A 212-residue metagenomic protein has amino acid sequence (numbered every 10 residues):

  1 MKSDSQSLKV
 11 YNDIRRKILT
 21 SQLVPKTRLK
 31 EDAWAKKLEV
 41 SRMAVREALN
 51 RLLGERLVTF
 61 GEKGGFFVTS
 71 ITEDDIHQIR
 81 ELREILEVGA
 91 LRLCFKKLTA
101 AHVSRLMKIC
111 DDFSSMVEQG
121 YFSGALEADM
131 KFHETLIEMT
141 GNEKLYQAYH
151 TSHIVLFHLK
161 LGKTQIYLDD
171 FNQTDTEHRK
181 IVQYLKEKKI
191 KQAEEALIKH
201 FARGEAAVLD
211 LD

Functional and structural regions predicted by a protein language model:
M1-K96, A101, K144, E194 (+1 more regions): Short linear motifs at protein or domain termini
I18, C94, V117, T140 (+1 more regions): Hydrophobic residues in alpha-helical segments
I71-H77, C94-L98, M116-Y121, G162-L168: A ubiquitous short alpha-helical element
D75, T99-H102, Y121-A125, G141 (+3 more regions): Residue-level recognition of alpha-helical structural elements
I79, L106, A125, D129 (+5 more regions): Hydrophobic packing residues in well-ordered alpha-helices of helical domains and bundles
L82-L98, M130-L168, G204-A207: Hydrophobic, amphipathic alpha-helical faces that serve as interaction scaffolds
M107-S114, Q119, I154, L161-D212: C-terminal all-alpha effector/ligand-binding and dimerization domain of prokaryotic HTH-type transcriptional repressors
F113, V117-M139: Exposed, interaction-prone assembly regions rather than primary DNA-binding/catalytic cores
